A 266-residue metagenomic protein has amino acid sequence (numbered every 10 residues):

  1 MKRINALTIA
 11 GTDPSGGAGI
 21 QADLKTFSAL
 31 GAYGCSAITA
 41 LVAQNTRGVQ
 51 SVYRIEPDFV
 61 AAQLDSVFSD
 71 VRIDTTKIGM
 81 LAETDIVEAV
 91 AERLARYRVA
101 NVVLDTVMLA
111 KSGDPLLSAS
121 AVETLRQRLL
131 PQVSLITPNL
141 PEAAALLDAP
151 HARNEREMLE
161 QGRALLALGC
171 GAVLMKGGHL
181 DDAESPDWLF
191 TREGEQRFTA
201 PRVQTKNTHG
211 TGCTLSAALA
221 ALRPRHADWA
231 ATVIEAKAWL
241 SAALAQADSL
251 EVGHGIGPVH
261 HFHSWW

Functional and structural regions predicted by a protein language model:
M1-K2, T8, G19, A183-F198: Acidic-glycine-rich active-site phosphate/pyrophosphate-binding loop
K2-T8, T26-K111, P115, F262-W265: Conserved N-terminal subdomain of the carbohydrate kinase-like
R3, A230-W266: Charged C-terminal helix
I9-S15, E195-H209: Short pre-catalytic strand/loop immediately N-terminal to key active-site residues, enriched for Gly-Thr
L30-C35, Q196, L222-A236: Phosphate-handling active-site elements
E88-Y97, G171, G194, W229-A231: Nucleotide and nucleotide-moiety/phosphate-recognizing core
A119-E195: Conserved phosphate/ATP/ADP-binding segment of small-molecule kinases
A145, K206-W229: Short, small-residue alpha-helix embedded
